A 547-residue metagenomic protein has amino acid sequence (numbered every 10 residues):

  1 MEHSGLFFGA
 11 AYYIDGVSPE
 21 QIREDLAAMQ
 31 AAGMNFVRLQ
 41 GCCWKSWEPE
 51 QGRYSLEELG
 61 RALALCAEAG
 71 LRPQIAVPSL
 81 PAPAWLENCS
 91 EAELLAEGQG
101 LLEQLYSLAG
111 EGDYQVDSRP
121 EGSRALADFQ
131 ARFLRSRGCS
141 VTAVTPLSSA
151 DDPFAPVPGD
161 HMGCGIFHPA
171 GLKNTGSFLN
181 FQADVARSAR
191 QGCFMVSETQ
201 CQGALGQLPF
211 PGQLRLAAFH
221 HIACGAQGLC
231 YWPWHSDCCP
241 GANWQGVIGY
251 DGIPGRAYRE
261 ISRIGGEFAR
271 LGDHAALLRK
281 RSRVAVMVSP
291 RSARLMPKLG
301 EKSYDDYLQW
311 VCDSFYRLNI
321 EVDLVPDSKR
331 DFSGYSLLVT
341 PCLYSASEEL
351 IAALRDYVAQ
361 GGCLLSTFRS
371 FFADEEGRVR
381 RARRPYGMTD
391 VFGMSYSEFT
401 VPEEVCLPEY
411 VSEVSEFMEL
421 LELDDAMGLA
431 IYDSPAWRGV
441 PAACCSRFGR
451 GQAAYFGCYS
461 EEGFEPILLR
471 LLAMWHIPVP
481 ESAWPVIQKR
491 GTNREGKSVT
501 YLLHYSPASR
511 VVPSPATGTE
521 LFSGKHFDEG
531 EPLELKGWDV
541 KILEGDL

Functional and structural regions predicted by a protein language model:
M1-F36, P49, R72, H274: N-terminal carbohydrate-binding accessory modules
S4-L6, G33-N35, A67-P73, R137-V141 (+4 more regions): Short, well-ordered coil/turn segments that N-cap beta-strands
G16-Q30, S149-A155, F210-A218: Short, acidic/polar
E24-Q30, L39-L94, Q130-R137: Aromatic-lined substrate-binding rim segments of carbohydrate-active enzymes
Q51-E57, P81-S118, P153-P156, R383: Aromatic- and acidic-residue-enriched segments that line the glycan-binding/catalytic groove of carbohydrate-active
R119-T145, S149-P158: Active-site neighborhood of glycoside hydrolase catalytic domains
R135, A170-L547: Carbohydrate-binding surfaces of carbohydrate-active enzymes
D151-G176: Aromatic- and acid-rich polysaccharide-binding/catalytic face of secreted or lumenal carbohydrate-active enzymes
